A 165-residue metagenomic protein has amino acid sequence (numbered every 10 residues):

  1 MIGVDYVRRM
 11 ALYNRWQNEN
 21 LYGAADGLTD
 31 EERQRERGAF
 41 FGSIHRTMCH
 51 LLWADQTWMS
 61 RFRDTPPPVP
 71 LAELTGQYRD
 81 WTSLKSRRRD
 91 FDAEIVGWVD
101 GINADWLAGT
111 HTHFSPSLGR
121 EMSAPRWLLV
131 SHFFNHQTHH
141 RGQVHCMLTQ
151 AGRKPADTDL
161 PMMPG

Functional and structural regions predicted by a protein language model:
R8-L74, P116-G165: Short, contiguous alpha-helical
P66-D105: Helix-adjacent hinge/juxtasegments
G101-P116: Acidic catalytic patch
